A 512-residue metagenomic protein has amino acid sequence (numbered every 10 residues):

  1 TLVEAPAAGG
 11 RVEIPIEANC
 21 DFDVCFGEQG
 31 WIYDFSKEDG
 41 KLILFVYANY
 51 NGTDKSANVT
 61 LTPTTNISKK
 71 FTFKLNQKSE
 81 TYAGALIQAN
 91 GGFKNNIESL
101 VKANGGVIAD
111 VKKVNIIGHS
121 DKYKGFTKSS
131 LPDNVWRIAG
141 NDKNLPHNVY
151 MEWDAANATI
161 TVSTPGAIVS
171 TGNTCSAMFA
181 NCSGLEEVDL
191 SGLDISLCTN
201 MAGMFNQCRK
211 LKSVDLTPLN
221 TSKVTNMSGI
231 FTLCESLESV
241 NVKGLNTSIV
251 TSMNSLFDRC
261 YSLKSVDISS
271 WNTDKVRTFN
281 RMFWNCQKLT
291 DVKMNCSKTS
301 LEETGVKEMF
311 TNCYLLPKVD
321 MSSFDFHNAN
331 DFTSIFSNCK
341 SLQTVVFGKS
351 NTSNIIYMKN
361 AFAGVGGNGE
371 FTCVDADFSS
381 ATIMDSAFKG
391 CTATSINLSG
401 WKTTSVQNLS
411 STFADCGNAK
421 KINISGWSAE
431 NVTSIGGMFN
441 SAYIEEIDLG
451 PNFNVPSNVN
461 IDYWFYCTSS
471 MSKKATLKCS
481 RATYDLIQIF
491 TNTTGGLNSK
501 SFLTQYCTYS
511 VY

Functional and structural regions predicted by a protein language model:
T1-V12: Beta-sheet-dominated interaction scaffolds and their linkers
R11, P15-I43: Surface-exposed binding patches on compact interaction domains or structured appendages
I16-Q29, K113-G118, F126-S129, I138: Change to "...patches in solvent-exposed regions of secreted, membrane-anchored, or virion-exposed structural
F35-A48, A156-T161: Strand-loop-strand motifs at the edges of beta-sheets in extracellular beta-sandwich domains
Y47-K55, I168-V169: Surface-exposed, short loops/turns at beta-strand junctions within beta-sandwich domains
T53-T65: A short beta-strand micro-motif common to beta-rich folds, especially ectodomain repeats
I67-E80: C-terminal edge beta-strand
K112-V114, G118, A156-S170, S183-T199 (+12 more regions): Structural signature of tandem-repeat unit edges
